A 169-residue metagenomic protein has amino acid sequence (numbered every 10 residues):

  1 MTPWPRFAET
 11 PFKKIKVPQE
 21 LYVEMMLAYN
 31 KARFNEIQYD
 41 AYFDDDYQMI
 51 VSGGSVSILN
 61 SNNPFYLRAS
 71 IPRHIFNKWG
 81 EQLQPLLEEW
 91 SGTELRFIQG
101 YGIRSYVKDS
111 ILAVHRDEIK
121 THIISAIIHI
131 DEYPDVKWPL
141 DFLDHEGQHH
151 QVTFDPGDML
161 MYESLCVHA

Functional and structural regions predicted by a protein language model:
M1-S91: Non-heme Fe(II)/2-oxoglutarate
F7-E9, F97-I98, T121, F154: A generic fold-level signal
N77-E81, F97, D117-K120: Alpha-helix initiation and capping sites
Q82-E89, G102, S125, H129: Generic beta-strand or strand-like secondary-structure segments
E88, G92-T93, D131-D135: Short helix-capping and hinge/turn segments at secondary-structure transitions, especially at repeat and domain
G92-G102: A short coil-to-beta-strand element that immediately follows conserved catalytic motifs
V107-L165: Catalytic core of non-heme Fe(II) oxygenases with the double-stranded beta-helix
H168-A169: Short, Lys/Arg- and Gly-enriched loop/turn segments at beta-strand edges
